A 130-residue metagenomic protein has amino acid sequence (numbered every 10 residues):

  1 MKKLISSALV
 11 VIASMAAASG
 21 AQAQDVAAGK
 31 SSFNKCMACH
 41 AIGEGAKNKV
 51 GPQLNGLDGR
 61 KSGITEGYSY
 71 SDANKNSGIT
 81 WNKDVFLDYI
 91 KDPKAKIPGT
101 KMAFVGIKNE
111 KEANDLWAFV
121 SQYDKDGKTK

Functional and structural regions predicted by a protein language model:
M1-A8: Bacterial N-terminal signal peptides that target proteins for export
A8-A16: Bacterial N-terminal signal peptides
A17-D25: Sec/Tat signal peptide C-region and signal peptidase I cleavage site
Q24-S69, K75-T80, K91-T100, Y123-K130: Periplasmic/extracellular electron-transfer cofactor-ligation site, primarily the c-type cytochrome heme-c attachment
